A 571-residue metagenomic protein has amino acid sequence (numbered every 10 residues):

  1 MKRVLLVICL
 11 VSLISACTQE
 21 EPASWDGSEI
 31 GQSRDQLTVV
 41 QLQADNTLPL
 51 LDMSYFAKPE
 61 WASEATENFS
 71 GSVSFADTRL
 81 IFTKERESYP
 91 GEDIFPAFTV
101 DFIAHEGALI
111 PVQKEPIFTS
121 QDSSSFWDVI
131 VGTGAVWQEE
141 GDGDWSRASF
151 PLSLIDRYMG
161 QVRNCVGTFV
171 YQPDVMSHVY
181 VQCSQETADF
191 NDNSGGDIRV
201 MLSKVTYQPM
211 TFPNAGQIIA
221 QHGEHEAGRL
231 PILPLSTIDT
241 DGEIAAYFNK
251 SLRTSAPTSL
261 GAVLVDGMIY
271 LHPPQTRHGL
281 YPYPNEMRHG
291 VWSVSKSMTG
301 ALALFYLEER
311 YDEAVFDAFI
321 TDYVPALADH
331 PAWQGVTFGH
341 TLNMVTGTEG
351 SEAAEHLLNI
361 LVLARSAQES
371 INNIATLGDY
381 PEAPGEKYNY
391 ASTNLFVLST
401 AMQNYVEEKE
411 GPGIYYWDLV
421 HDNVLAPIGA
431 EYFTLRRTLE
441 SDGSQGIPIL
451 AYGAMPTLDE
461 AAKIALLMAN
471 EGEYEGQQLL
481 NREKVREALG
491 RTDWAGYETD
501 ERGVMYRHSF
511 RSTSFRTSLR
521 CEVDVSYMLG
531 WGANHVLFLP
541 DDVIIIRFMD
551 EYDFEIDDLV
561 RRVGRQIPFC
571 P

Functional and structural regions predicted by a protein language model:
I14-A16: C-terminal motif of bacterial Sec signal peptides marking the signal peptidase cleavage site
P22-Y171, V181: Long, solvent-exposed N-terminal ectodomains/accessory regions that are displayed to the extracellular/lumenal milieu
W25-W61, A65-E67, R310-T348, G378-D379 (+1 more regions): Active-site helix/loop module of the DD-peptidase/beta-lactamase fold, centered on the serine-lysine SxxK catalytic
D122-G261: Extended, non-transmembrane interaction/recognition domains
I238-S259, H330-A430, P456-A462, L467-N470: Active-site-adjacent helix/loop patches that line small-molecule binding or acyl-intermediate pockets
I238-Y283, V536, V543-I546: A short, well-structured edge-of-sheet supersecondary motif
G290-A314, T341, L398-M402, A461-I464 (+1 more regions): Active-site SXXK
A375-G378, A383-Y388, V406-G411, T434-D542 (+1 more regions): Penicillin-binding protein/beta-lactamase superfamily catalytic region
